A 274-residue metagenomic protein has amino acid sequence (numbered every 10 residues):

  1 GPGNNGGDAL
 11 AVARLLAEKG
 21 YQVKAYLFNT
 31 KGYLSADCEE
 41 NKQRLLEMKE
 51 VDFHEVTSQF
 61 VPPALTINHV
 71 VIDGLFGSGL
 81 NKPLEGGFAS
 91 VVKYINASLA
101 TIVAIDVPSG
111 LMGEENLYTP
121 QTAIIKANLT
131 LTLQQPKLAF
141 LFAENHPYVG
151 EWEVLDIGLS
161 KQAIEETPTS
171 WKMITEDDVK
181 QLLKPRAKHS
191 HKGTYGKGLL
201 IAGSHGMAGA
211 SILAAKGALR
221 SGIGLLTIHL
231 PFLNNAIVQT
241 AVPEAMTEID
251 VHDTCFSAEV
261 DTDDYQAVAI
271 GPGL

Functional and structural regions predicted by a protein language model:
G1-L27, S35, L129, F140-L274: Small-residue (G/A/S/T)-rich helix-start motifs and N-terminal tracts that mark the onset
P2-V71, F76, N81-G86: A cross-family phosphate/adenosyl-ligand binding-site feature
N41-R44, T119-I125, Y148-V149, P243-E248: Short, hinge-like loop/turn segments at secondary-structure boundaries
V51-S58, E85, G110-E114, V179-K184 (+1 more regions): Short gly/ser/thr-rich secondary-structure transition/capping motifs
P63-L65, A123, V260-D261: Structural alpha-helical scaffold elements that stabilize or flank donor/cofactor-binding regions in carbohydrate
N68-V70, L75-T169: Internal gly/pro-rich beta-alpha loop/helix module that stabilizes soluble enzyme cofactors or their anionic handles
